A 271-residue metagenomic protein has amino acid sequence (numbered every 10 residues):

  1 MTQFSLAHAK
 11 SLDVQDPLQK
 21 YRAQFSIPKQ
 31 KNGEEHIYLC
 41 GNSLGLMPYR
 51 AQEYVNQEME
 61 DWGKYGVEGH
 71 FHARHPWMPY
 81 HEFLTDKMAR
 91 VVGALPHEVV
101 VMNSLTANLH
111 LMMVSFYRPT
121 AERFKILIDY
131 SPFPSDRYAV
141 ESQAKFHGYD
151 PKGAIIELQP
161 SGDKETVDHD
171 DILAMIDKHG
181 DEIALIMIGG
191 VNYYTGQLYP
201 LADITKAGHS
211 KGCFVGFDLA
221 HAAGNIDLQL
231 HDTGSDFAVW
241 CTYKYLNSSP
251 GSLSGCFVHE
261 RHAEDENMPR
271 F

Functional and structural regions predicted by a protein language model:
M1-F271: Pyridoxal 5′-phosphate
